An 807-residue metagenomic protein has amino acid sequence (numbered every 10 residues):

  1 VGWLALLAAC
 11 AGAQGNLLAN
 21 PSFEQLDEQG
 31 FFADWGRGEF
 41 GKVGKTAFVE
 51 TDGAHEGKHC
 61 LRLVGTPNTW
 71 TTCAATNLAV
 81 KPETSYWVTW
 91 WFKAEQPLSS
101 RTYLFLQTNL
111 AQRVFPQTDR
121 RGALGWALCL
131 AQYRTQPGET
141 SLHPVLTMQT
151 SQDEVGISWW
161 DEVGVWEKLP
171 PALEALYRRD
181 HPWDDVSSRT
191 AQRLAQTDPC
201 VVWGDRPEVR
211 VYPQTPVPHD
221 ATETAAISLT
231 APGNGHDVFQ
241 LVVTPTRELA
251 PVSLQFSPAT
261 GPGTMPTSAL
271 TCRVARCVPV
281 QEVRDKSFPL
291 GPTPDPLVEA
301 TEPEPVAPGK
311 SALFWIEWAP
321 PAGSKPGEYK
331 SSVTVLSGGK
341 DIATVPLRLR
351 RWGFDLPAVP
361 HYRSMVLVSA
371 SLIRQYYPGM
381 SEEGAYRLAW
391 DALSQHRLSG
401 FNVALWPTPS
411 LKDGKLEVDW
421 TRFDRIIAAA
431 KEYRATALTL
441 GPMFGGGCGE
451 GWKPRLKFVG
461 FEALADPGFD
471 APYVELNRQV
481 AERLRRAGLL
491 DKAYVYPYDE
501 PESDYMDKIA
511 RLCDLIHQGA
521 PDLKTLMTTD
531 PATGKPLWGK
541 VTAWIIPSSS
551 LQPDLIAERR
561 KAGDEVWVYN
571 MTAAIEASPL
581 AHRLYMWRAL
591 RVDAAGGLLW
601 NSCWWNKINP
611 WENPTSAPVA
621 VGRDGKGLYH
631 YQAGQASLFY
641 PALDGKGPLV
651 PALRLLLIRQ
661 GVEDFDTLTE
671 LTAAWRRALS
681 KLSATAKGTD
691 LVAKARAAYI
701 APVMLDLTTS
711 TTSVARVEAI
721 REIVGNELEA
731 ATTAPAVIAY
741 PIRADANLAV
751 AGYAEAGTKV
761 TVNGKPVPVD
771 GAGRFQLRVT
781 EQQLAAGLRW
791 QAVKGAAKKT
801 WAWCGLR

Functional and structural regions predicted by a protein language model:
G12-A312, K325, R348: Extracellular and organelle-lumenal recognition/adhesion modules and their flexible linkers in secreted
V88, L176, F461, A465 (+4 more regions): Catalytic domains of carbohydrate-active enzymes that cleave complex glycans
T89-K93, Q240-T244, E317-A319, N747-E755: Short edge beta-strand/loop segments characteristic of extracellular beta-sandwich folds
A131-P137, F314-A322, L777-Q782: Short, hydrophobic beta-strand segments
R134, V165-W166, R348-L356, A802-R807: Short beta-strand edge segments in extracellular beta-sheet folds
T260, T293, V298-T301, W318-A322 (+5 more regions): Aromatic-lined carbohydrate-binding surfaces of glycoside hydrolases
A543-K626: Catalytic-core region of carbohydrate-active enzymes that cleave or remodel glycosidic bonds
T733-R807: Ser/Thr-rich low-complexity repeats and stalk/linker segments
